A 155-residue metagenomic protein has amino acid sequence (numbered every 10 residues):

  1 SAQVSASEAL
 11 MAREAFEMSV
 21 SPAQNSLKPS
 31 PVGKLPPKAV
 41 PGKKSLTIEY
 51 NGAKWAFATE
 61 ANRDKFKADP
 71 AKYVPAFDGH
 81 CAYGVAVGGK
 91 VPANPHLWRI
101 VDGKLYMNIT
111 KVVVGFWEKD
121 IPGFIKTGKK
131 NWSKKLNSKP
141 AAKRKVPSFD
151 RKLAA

Functional and structural regions predicted by a protein language model:
A2-A6: Boundary at the C-terminal end of the N-terminal hydrophobic targeting segment
S7-A155: Charged, low-complexity intrinsically disordered segments
